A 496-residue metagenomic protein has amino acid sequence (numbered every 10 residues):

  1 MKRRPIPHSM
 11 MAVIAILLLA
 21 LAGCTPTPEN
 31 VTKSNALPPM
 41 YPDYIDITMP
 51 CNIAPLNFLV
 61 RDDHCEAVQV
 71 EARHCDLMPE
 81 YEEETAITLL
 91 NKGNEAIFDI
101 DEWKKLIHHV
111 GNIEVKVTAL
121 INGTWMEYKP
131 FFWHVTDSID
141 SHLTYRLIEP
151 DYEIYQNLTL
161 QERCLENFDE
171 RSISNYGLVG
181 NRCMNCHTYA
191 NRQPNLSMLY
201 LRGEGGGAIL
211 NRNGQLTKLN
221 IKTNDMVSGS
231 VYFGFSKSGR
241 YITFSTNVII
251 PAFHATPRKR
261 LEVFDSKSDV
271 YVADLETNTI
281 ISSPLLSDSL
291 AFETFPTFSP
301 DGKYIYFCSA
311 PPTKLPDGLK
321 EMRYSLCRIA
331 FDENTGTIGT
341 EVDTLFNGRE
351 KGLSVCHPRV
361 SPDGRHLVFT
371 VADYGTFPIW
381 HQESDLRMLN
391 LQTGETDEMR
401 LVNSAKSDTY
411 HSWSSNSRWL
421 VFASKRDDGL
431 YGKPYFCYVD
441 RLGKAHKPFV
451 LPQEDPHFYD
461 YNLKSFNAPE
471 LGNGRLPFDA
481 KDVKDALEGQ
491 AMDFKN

Functional and structural regions predicted by a protein language model:
K2-A12: Bacterial N-terminal signal peptides that target proteins for export
M11-A22: Bacterial N-terminal signal peptides
C24-N496: Sequence signature of WD/YWTD-type beta-propeller architectures
